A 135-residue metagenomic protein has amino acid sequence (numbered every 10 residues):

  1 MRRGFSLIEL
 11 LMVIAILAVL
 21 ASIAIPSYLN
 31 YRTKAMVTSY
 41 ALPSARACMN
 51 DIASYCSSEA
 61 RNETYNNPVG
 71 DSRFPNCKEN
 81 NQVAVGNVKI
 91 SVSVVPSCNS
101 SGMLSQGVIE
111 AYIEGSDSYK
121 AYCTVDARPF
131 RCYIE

Functional and structural regions predicted by a protein language model:
M1-T33: N-terminal single-pass transmembrane signal-anchor helix
L20-I23, A47, N66: Alpha-helical protein-protein interaction elements
Y28-Y31, V37, G107-V108: Conserved short hydrophobic patches within well-ordered secondary structure
T33-E63: Membrane-proximal N-terminal amphipathic helix
S54-E135: Periplasmic/extracellular, small/polar-rich flexible segments of pilin-like filament-forming proteins
